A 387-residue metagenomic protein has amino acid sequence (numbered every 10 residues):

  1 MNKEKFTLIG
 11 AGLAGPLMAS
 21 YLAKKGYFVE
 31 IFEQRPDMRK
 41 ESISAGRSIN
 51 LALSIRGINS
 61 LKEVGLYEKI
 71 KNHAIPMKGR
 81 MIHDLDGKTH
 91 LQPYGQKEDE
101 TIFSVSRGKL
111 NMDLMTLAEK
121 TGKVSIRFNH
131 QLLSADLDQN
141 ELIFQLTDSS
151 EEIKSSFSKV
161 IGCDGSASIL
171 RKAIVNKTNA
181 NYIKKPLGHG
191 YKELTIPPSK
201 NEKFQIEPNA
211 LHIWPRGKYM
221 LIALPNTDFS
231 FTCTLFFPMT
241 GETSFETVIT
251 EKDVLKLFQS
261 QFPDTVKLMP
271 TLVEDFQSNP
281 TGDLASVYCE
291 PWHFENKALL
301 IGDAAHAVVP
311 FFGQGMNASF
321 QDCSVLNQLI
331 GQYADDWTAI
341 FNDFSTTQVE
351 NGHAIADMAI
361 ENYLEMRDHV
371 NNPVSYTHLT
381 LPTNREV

Functional and structural regions predicted by a protein language model:
N2-E4, Q328-L381, R385: C-terminal helical "tail/cap" subdomain of flavin- and related membrane-associated enzymes
E4-M81, E98, I102-K109, S158-K159: Glycine-rich FAD cofactor-binding loop and adjacent beta-loop-alpha segment at the N-terminus of flavoprotein
I9, F32, C163, I301-G302 (+1 more regions): Active-site flanking residues adjacent to catalytic metal/cofactor-binding acidic residues
K88-V105, F236: Helix-loop-beta segment of a Rossmann-like dinucleotide-binding subdomain
T116, H130-S134, Q139-L284, Y288-H293: Conserved FAD-binding catalytic core of PHBH/FMO-like flavoproteins
T121-L132: A conserved beta-strand/loop element that lines the FAD pocket in flavoprotein oxidoreductases
E295-V309: Short FAD-binding loop at a beta-strand-to-alpha-helix junction that anchors the flavin cofactor in diverse
F312-Q321: A conserved FAD-binding loop/helix module that cradles the flavin
